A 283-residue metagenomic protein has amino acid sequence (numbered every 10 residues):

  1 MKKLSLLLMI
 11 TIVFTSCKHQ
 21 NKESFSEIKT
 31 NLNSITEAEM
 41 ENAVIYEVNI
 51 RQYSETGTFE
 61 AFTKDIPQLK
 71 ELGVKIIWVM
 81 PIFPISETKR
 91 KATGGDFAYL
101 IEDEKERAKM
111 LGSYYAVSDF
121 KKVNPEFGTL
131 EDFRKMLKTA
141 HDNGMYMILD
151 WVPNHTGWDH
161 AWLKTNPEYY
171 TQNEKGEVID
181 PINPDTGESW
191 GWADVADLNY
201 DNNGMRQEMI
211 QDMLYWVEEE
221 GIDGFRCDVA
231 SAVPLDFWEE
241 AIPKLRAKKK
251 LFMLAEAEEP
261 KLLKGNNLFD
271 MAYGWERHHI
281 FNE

Functional and structural regions predicted by a protein language model:
M1-L4: Positively charged n-region of N-terminal signal peptides that target proteins for export
V13-S16: C-terminal motif of bacterial Sec signal peptides marking the signal peptidase cleavage site
N21-Y146, N154-T156: N-terminal structural segment of carbohydrate-active enzymes
E23-K29, N33, D212-L214, E218 (+1 more regions): Active-site-proximal helices and loops of the catalytic beta/alpha 8
Y46-E60, Y114-L130, G191-R206, D223-A232 (+2 more regions): The substrate-binding groove and active-site-proximal loops of carbohydrate-active enzymes, especially glycoside
W78-E87, D150-H160, D228-P234, E256-K261: Short, solvent-exposed turn/loop segments enriched in Gly/Ser/Thr/Pro and often Arg
I85-L111, P153-G187, P243, L263-E276: Aromatic- and acidic-residue-enriched segments that line the glycan-binding/catalytic groove of carbohydrate-active
W151-W158, D194, Q207-L235: Active-site groove signature of glycoside hydrolases
